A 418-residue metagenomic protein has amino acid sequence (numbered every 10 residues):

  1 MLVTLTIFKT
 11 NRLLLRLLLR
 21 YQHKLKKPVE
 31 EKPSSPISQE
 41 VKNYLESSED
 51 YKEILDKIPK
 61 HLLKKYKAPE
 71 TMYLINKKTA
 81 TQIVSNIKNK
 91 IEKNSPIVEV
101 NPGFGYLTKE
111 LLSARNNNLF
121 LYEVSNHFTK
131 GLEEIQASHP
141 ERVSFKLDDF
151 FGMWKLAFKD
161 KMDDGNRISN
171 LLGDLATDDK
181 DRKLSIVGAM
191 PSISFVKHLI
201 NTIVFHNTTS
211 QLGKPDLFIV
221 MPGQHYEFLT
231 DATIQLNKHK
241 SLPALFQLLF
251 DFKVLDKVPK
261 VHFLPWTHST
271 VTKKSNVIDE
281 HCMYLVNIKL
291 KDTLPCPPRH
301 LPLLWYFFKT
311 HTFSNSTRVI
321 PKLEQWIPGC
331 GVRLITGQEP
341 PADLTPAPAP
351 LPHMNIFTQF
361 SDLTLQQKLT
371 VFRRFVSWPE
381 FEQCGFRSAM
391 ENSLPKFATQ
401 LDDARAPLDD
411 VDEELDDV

Functional and structural regions predicted by a protein language model:
L2-Y306, T370, P379, Q383 (+1 more regions): Catalytic cores of RNA-modifying enzymes
S275-V418: Rossmann-like AdoMet/SAM-dependent catalytic core
